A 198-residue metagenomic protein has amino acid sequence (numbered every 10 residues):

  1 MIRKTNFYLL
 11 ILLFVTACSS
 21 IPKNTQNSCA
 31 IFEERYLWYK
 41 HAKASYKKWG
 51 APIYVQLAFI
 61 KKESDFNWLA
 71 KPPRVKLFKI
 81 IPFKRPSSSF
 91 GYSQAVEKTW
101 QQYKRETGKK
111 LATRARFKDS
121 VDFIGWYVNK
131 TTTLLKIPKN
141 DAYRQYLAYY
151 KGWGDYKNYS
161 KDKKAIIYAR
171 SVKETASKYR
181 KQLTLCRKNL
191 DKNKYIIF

Functional and structural regions predicted by a protein language model:
M1-I2, K192: Intrinsically disordered, low-complexity sequence elements enriched in Ser/Thr/Gly/Pro
R3-I11: Sec-dependent signal peptide recognition, specifically the positively charged N-region followed immediately by
L10-L13, S87: Short, functionally important structural connectors and interaction interfaces within domains
T16-A17: C-terminal motif of bacterial Sec signal peptides marking the signal peptidase cleavage site
S20-N193, I197-F198: Catalytic glycan-binding domains that act on GlcNAc-containing polysaccharides
